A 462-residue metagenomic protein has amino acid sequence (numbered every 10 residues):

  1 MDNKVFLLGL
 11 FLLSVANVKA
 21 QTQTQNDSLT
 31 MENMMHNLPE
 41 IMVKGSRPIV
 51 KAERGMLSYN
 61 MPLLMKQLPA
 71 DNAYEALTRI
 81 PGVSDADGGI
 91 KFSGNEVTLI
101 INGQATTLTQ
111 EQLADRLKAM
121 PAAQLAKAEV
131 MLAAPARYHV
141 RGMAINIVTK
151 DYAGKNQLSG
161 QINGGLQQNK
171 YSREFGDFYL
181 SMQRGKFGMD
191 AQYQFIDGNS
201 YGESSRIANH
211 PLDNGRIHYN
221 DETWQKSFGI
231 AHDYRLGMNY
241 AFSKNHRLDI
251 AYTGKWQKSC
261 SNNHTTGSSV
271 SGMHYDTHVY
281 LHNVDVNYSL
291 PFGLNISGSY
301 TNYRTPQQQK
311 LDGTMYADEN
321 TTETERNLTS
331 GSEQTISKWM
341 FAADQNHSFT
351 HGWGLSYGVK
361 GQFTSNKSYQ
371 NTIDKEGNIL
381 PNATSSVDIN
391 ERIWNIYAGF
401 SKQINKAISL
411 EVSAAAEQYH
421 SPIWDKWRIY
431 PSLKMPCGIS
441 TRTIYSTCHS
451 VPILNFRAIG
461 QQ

Functional and structural regions predicted by a protein language model:
T22-M65, D85-D87, G94, M131: Short, acidic, small-residue-rich periplasmic hinge/interaction motif at the N-terminus of Gram-negative outer-membrane
L29, A73-A76, D115, E129-V130 (+2 more regions): N-terminal periplasmic accessory domains that precede and gate Gram-negative outer-membrane beta-barrel machines
I49, Y74-T109: Extracytoplasmic beta-strand/coil segments of soluble accessory domains associated with Gram-negative outer-membrane
T106-A133: Short acidic/polar hinge/loop motifs at secondary-structure boundaries that mediate gating or recognition
L132, L158-Q168, A416-Q418, G460-Q462: Transmembrane beta-strand segments that form the barrel wall of outer-membrane beta-barrel proteins
Q161-D177, I217-D233, S269-N283, L328-K338 (+1 more regions): Outer-membrane beta-barrel proteins
Y171-N199, G215-S261, Y280-V284, L290: Transmembrane beta-barrel wall of Gram-negative outer-membrane proteins
D233-Q257, Y275-K426, P436-Q461: Face-selective signature of the C-terminal outer-membrane beta-barrel domain
